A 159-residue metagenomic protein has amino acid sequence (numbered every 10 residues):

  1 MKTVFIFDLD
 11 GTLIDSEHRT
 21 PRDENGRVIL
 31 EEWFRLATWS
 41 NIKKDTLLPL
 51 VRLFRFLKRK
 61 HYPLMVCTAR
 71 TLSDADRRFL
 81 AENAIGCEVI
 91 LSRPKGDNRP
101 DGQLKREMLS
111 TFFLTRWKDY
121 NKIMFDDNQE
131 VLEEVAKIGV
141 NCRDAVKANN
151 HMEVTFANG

Functional and structural regions predicted by a protein language model:
K2-R99: Alpha-helical substrate-recognition element adjacent to the catalytic core
V51-F54, R106-L109, L132: Generic structural signal for well-ordered alpha-helices, preferentially at hydrophobic/aromatic core positions
F54-K58, F113, A136: Surface-exposed amphipathic alpha-helices with a cationic face
R77-A84, F112, E133-G139: Short, aromatic/basic amphipathic alpha-helical patches
I85, W117-D119: Structured loop/turn residues at beta-strand edges in well-structured enzyme cores
N98-L104, V154-N158: Accessory recognition modules or surfaces
P100-T115: Short loop-to-alpha-helix "cap/lid" segments that border enzyme active sites across diverse enzyme classes
L109, D119-G159: Acidic, Mg2+-coordinating phosphoryl-transfer loop and its flanking beta/alpha structural elements, shared across
